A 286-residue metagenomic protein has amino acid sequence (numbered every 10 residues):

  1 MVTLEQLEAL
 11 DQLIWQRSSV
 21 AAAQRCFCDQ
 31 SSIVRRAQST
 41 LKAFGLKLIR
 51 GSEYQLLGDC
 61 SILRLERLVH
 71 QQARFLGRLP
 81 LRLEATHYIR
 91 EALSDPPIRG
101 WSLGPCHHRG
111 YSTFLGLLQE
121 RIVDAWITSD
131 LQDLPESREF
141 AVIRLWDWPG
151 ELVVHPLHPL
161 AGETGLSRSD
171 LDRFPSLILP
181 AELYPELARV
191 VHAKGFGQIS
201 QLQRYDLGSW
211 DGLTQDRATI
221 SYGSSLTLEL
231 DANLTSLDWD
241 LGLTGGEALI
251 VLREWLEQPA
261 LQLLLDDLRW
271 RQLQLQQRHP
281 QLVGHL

Functional and structural regions predicted by a protein language model:
M1-C106, Q272-L286: N-terminal hydrophobic or amphipathic helices and topogenic motifs
A37, Y111, I127-D133, H155-P156 (+1 more regions): Beta->alpha turn/N-cap motifs
A92-L93, R173-F196: Secondary-structure junction motif
S102-G110, I178-L179, F196-S209: Short beta-strand-to-loop elements that line the ligand-binding cleft of bilobed periplasmic-binding protein-like
S112-E151: Short beta-strand-centered segments that line the small-molecule binding cleft or hinge of alpha/beta clamshell
E136-A141, W148, G212-P259: Beta-alpha-beta core module
L145-G150, V154-S176: Flexible hinge/capping segments at coil-to-helix
V153-E163, G246-L263: A bilobed periplasmic-binding-protein/Venus flytrap-type ligand-binding module shared by bacterial periplasmic
